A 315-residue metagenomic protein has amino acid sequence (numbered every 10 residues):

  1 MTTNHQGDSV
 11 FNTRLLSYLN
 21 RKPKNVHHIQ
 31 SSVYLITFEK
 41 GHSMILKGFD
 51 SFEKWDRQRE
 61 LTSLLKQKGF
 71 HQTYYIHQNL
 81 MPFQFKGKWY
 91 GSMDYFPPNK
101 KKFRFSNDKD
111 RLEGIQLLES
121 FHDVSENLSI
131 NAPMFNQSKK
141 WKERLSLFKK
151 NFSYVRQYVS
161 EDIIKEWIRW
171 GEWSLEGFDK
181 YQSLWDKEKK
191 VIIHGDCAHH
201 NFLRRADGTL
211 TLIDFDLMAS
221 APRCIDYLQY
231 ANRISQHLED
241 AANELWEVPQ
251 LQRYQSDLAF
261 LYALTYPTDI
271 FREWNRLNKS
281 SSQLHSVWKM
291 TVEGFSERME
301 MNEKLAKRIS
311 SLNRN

Functional and structural regions predicted by a protein language model:
M1-K22, L284-N315: Regulatory N- and C-terminal appendages and interdomain linkers associated with kinase/kinase-like NTP transferase
G7-E39, F52: ATP-binding glycine-rich phosphate-binding loop
S31-F38, I45, E176-I225: Active-site acidic catalytic loop and adjacent metal/ATP-binding pocket of ATP-dependent phosphoryl transfer enzymes
E39-L128: ATP-binding pocket architecture of kinase catalytic cores
Y90-R104, N127, S146-Y154, F271-S282: A glycine-centered beta->alpha junction motif in the catalytic cores of kinase/phosphotransferase enzymes
D108-D162: A cross-family kinase active-site recognition segment
F148-H194, K304-N315: An alpha-helical support segment within catalytic cores of ATP-dependent transferases
I225-S282, E293-M301: Active-site activation/catalytic loop segments of kinase-like enzymes and analogous catalytic loops in related
